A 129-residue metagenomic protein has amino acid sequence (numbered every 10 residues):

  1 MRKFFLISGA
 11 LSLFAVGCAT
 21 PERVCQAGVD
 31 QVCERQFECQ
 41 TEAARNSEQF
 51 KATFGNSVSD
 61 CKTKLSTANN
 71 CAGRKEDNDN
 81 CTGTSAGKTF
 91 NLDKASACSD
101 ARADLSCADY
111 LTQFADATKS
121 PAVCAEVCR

Functional and structural regions predicted by a protein language model:
M1-R129: Signals and flexible motifs at protein termini associated with secretion
